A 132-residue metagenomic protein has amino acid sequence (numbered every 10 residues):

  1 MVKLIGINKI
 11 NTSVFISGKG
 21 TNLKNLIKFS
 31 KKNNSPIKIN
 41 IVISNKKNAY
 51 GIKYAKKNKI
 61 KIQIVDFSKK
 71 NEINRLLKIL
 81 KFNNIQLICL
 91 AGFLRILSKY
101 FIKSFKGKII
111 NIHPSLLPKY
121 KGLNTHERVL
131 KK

Functional and structural regions predicted by a protein language model:
M1-K132: One-carbon transfer enzymes
